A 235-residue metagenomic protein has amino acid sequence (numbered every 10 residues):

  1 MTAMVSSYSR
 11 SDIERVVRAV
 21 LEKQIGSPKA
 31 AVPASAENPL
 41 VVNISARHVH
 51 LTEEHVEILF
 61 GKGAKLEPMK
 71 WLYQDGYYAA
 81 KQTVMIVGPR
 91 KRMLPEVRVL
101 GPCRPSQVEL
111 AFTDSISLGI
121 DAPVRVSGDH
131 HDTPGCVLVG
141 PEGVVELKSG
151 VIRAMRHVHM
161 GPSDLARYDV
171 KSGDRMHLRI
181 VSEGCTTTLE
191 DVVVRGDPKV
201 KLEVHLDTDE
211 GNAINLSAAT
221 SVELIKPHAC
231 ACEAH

Functional and structural regions predicted by a protein language model:
M1-N38: Protein-protein interaction and targeting regions used for scaffolding, dimerization, and localization
S6-S9, S35-N38, E67, R104 (+2 more regions): Serine/threonine-rich low-complexity intrinsically disordered regions
K29-P33, V137-E142, T187, C230: Short amphipathic alpha-helical segments, especially helix-boundary/capping motifs
V41-N43, H48-P89, P95-P141, E146-R179 (+1 more regions): Short beta-strand-centered segments at strand-helix junctions
P95, G184-V192, A229-H235: Short, Lys/Arg- and Gly-enriched loop/turn segments at beta-strand edges
L224-K226: Conserved active-site motif detector
